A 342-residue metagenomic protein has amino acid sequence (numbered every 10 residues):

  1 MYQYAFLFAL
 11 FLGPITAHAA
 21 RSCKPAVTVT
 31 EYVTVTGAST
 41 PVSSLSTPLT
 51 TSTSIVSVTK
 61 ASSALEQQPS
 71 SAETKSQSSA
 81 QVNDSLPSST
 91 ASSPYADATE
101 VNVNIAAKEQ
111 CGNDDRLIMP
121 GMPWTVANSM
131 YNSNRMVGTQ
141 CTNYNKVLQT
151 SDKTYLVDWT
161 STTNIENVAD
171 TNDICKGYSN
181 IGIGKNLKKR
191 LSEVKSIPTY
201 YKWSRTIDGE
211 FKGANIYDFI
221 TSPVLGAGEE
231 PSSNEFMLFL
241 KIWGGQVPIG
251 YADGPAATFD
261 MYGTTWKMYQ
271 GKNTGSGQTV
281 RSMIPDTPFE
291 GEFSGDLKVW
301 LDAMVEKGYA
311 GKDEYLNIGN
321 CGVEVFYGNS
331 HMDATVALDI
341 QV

Functional and structural regions predicted by a protein language model:
M1-S22: Fungal secretory targeting signals
I15-N104: Fungal extracellular serine/threonine-rich, low-complexity, intrinsically disordered "mucin-like" regions of secreted
Y32-T34, K202-I207, P223-L225, G322-N329: Short, flexible beta-strand-to-coil junctions
Y95-K189: Beta-strand-rich luminal/extracellular ectodomains of secretory-pathway glycoproteins, especially N-glycosylated
Y155-S161, I197-W203, Y217-F219, L316-V325: Short, hydrophobic/proline-enriched secondary-structure or compact coil segments at domain edges
E166-G254: Extracellular-facing segments of soluble proteins and assemblies that are Gly/Ser/Thr-biased and enriched in aromatics
L225-D296: Short helix-loop boundary/capping segments
T279-V280, P285-V342: Long, compositionally biased interface segments
